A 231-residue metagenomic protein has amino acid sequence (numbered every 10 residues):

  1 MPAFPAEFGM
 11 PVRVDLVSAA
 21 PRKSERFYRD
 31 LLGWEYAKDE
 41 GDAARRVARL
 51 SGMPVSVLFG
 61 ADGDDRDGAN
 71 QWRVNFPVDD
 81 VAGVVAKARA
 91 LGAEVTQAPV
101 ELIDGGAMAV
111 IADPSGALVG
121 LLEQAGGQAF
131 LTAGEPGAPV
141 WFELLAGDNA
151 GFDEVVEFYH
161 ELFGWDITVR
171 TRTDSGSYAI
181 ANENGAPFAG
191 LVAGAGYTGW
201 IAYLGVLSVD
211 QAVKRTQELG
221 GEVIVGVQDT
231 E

Functional and structural regions predicted by a protein language model:
M1-E7, V85, L91-V140, L144 (+3 more regions): Vicinal oxygen chelate
P2-P54, A90, V100-G106, L145-A186 (+2 more regions): Core segments of cupin and vicinal oxygen chelate
M10-A19, R46-R49, G63-K87, A107-I111 (+2 more regions): Vicinal oxygen chelate
S51, S56-N70, V74, Q97 (+2 more regions): DNA polymerase sliding clamps and clamp-related checkpoint/processivity subunits
P54, L118, P187, T198: Glycine-rich acetyl-CoA-binding "A-motif" of GNAT/NAT acetyltransferases
S56-F59, A189-A193: Short amphipathic beta-strand/extended segments with alternating polar/hydrophobic composition
